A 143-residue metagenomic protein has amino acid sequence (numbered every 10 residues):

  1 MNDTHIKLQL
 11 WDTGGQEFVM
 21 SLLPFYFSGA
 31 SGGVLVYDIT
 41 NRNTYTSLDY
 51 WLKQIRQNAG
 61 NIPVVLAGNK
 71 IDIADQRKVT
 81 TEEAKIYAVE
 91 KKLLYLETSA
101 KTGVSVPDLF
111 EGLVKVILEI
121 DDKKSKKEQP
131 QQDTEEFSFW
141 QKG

Functional and structural regions predicted by a protein language model:
M1-H5, D49, G60-G143: Conserved P-loop small GTPase signature centered on TRAFAC-class small GTPases
H5-M20: Switch II (G3) loop of P-loop NTPases
L10-W11, V34-D38, V65-N69, T98: Conserved beta-strand segments of the P-loop GTPase G domain that flank and frequently precede/overlap
T13-Q16, N41-R42, G103: The beta1-alpha1 cofactor-binding region of Rossmann-like NAD(H)/NADP(H)-dependent oxidoreductases
E17, N43, I73-D75: Short, solvent-exposed loop/turn segments at secondary-structure junctions
F18-L22, T44, E83, S105: Short acidic active-site motifs
V19-N41, L48, Q54-N58: Inter-motif core of Ras-like GTPase G domains
R42-T44, L93: Conserved N-terminal glycine/acidic-rich loop preference
